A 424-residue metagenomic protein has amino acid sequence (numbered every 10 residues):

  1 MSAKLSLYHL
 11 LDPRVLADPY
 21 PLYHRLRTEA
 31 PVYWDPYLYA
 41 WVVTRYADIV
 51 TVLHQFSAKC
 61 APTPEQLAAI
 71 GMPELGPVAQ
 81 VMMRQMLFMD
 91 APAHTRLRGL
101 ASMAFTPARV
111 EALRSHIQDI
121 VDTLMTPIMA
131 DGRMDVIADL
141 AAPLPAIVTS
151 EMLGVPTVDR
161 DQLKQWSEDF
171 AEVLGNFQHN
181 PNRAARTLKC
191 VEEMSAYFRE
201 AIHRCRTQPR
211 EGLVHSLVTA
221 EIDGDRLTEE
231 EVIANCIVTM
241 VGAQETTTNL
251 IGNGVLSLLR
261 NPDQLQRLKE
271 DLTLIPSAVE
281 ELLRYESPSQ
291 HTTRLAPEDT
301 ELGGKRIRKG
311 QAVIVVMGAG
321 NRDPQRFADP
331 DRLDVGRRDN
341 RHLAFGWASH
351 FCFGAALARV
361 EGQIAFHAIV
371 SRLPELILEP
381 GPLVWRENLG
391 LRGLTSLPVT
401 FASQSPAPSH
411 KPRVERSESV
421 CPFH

Functional and structural regions predicted by a protein language model:
M1-H424: Cytochrome P450
